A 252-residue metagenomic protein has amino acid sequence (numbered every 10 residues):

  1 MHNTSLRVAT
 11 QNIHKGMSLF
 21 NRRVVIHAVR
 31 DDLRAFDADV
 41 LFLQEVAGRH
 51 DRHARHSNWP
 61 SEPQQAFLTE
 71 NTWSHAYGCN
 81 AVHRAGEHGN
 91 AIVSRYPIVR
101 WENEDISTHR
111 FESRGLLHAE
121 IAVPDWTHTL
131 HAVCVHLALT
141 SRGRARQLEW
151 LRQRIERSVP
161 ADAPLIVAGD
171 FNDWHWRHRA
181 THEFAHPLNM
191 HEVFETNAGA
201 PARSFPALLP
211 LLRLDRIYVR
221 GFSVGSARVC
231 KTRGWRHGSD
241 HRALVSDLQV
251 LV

Functional and structural regions predicted by a protein language model:
M1-V40, N71-Y77, H83-V252: Active-site regions of metal-assisted phosphoester/phosphodiester hydrolases, unifying DNase/endonuclease modules
S18-R23, R49-S61: Short, flexible/disordered intra-domain loops and linkers
E45-A47, C79-A81: Short glycine-rich, polar/acidic loop-and-turn segments at beta strand-coil junctions
V46, D51, F222: Flexible loop residues that form catalytic and substrate-binding hotspots at small-molecule/glycan-binding clefts
Q64, L68-N71: Phosphate-coordination/substrate-recognition cap region in phosphate-metabolizing enzymes
